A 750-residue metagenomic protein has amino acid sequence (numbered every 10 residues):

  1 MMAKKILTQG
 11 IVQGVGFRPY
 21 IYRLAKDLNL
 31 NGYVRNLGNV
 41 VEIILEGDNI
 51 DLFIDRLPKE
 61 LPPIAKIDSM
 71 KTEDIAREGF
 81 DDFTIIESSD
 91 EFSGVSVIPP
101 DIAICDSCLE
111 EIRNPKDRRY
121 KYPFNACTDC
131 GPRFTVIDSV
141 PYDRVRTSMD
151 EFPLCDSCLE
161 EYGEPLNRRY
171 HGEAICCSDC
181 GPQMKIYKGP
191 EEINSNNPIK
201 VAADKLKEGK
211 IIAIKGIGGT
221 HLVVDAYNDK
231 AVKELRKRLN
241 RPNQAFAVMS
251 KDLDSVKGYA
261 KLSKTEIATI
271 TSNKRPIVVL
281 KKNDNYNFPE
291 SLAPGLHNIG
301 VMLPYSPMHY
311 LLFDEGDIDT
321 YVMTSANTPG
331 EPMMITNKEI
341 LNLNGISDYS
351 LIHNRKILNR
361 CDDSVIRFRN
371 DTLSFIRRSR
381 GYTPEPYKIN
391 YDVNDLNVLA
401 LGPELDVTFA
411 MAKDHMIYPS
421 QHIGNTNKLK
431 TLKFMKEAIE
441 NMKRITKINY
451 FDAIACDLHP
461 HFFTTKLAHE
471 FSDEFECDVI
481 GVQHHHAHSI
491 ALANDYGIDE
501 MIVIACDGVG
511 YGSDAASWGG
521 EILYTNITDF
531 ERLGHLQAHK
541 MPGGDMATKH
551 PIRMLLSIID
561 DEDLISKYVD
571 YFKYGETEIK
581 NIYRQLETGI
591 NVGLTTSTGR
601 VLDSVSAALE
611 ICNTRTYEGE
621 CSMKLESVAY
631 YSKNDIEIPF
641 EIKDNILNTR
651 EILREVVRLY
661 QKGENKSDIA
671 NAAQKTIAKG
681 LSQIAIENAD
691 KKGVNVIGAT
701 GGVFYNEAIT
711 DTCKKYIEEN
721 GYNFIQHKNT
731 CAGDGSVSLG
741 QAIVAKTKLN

Functional and structural regions predicted by a protein language model:
M1-A174, S178, K185: Intrinsically disordered, low-complexity, mixed-charge
E60, E161, G316-D392, I590 (+1 more regions): Internal gly/pro-rich beta-alpha loop/helix module that stabilizes soluble enzyme cofactors or their anionic handles
D74, G219-K282: A phosphate-binding glycine/aspartate-rich beta-alpha loop in the early core of alpha/beta enzymes
E173-A174, G181-Q183, P403-N441, K466 (+2 more regions): A contiguous, well-structured pocket-lining segment that forms one wall/lid of small-molecule binding clefts in soluble
A213, I448-H461, K692-V703: Short glycine-rich phosphate-binding loop at a beta-alpha junction
K257-L262, L311, M333-I340, S364 (+2 more regions): Conserved phosphate-binding catalytic cores of ATP/NTP-utilizing and phosphoryl-transfer enzymes
D457, F475-H488, N695-T700, E707 (+1 more regions): Conserved phosphate-binding/catalytic loops in two-lobed NTP-binding clefts
H485-C506, G510-G512, H550-D560, D603 (+3 more regions): Glycine-rich phosphate-binding/hydrolytic loop that grips phosphoryl groups
